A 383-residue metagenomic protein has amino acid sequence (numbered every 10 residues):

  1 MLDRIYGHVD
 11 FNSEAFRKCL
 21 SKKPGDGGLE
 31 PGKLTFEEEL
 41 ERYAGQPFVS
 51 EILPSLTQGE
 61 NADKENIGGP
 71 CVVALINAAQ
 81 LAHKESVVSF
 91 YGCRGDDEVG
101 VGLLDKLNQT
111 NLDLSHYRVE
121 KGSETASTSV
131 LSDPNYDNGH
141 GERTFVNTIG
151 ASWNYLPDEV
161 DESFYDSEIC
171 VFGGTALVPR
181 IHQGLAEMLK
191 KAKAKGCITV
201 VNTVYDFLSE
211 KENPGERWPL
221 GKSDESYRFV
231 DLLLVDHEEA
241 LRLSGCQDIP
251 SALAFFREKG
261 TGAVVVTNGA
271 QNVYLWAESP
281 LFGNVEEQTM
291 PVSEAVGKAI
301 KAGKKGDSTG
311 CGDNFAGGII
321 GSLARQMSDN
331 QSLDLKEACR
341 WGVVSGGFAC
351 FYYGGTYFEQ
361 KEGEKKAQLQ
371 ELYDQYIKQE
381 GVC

Functional and structural regions predicted by a protein language model:
M1-R4, H8, E14, C19-K22 (+4 more regions): Conserved phosphate-binding/catalytic region of the ribokinase-like
M1-S89, E98-V101, K304-S308, Q379-C383: Glycine-rich phosphate/adenosyl-contacting loop at the front of the ribokinase-like
V9-N12, I169-F255, T261-A263, Q271-V273 (+1 more regions): Conserved beta-alpha-beta core of the PfkB/ribokinase-like small-molecule kinase fold
V88, L114, T199-V201: Hydrophobic beta-strand scaffold residues
F90-C93, R118-V119, T128-P179: Conserved phosphate-binding/catalytic loop of the ribokinase/pfkB sugar-kinase fold
F90-G92, L131, V201, L233 (+1 more regions): Structural beta-sheet core signal
D97-T110, S132-Y136, T144: Active-site-proximal loop->helix
K106-S123: A glycine-rich helix N-cap at a beta->alpha junction
